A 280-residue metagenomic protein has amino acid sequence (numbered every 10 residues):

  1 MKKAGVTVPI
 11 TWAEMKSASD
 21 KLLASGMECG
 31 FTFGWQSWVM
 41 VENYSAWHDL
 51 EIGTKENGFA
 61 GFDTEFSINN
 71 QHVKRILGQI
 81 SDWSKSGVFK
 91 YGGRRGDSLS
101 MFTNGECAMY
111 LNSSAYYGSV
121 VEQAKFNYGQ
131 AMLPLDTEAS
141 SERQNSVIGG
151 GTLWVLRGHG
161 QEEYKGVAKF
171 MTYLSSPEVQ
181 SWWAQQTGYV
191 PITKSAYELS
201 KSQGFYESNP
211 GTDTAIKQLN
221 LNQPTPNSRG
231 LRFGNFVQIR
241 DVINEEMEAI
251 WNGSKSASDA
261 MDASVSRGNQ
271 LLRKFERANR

Functional and structural regions predicted by a protein language model:
K3-A4, K74, G78, W83-K85 (+4 more regions): Extracytoplasmic/periplasmic substrate-recognition and gating elements
W12-S17, K90-N104, L135: Short helix-initiation/N-cap motifs at beta->coil->alpha
E14-E65, C107: Extracytoplasmic/periplasmic solute-binding protein
S19-S25, G61-G92: Glycine-centered hinge/linker elements that transmit conformational signals in sensory and ligand-binding systems
M27-C29, N104-S113, F126: Alpha-to-beta junction loops
L50-R75, E122-Q123, L135-N145, E198-S208 (+2 more regions): Short, solvent-exposed loop/beta-turn-alpha elements that line the ligand-binding surface or hinge of extracytoplasmic
R95, N112-Y117, M132-P134, G149-G151: Beta->alpha turn/N-cap motifs
A131, Q185-E245, A249, R277-R280: Long, aromatic- and glycine/proline-rich binding clefts that accommodate carbohydrate-like moieties
